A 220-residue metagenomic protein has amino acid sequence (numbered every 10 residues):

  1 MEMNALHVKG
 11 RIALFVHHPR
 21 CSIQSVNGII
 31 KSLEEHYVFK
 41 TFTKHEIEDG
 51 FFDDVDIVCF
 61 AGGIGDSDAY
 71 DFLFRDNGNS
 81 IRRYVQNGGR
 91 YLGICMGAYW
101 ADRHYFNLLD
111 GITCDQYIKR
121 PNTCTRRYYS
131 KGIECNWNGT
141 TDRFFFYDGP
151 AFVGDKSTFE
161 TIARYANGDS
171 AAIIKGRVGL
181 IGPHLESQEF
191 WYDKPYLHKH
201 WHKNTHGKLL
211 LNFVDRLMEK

Functional and structural regions predicted by a protein language model:
E2-D54: Aromatic-Pro/Gly-enriched surface loop or interdomain linker that acts as a lid/target-recognition segment
A5-L6, R82, L185-K220: Extracellular ligand-binding/catalytic regions of CAZymes and related secreted enzymes and adhesion modules
S22-I23, S67-D68, W100-R103, D169-A171 (+1 more regions): Short catalytic/ligand-binding loop motif for oxyanion handling, primarily in non-cytosolic enzymes, centered on
D53-I57, H200: Conserved acidic residues
D56-G63, V178-G182: Structural motif
C59-A61, G65-F72, R90, F152 (+1 more regions): Hydrophobic alpha-helical transmembrane segments of membrane proteins
D66, Y70-W137: A glycine-rich, often tryptophan-bearing local segment used as a flexible ligand/cofactor-contacting loop or short
R126-W191: Catalytic beta-strand/loop cores that center a nucleophilic Ser/Cys/Thr and support acyl-enzyme chemistry
